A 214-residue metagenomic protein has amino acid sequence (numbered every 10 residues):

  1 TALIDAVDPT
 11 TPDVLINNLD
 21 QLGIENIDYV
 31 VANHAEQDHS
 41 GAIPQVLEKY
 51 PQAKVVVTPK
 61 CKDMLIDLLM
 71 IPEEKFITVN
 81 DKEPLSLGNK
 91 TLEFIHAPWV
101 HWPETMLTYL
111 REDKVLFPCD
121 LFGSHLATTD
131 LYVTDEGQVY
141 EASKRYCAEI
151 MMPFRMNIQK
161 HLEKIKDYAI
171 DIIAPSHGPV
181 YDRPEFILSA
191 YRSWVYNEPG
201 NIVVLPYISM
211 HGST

Functional and structural regions predicted by a protein language model:
T1-Q21, L107-L110, K114-P118: Conserved beta-strand hairpin/beta-sheet module of binuclear metal-dependent hydrolase folds, prominently
A2, L92, V115, I202-L205: Conserved hydrophobic helix-helix packing surfaces used for dimerization/oligomerization
I4-A6, I27-A35, V55-T58, L116-C119 (+1 more regions): Active-site neighborhood of phospho(di)ester-bond hydrolases with catalytic His/Asp-centered motifs
T10-V56: Active-site metal-binding motif and surrounding structural segment of the metallo-beta-lactamase
V57-T105, K160: Metallo-beta-lactamase
T58-K60, D120, P206-M210: Cofactor-binding loop segments of dinucleotide-utilizing enzymes, especially the Rossmann-like FAD- and NAD(P)+-binding
T91-P175, Y181-D182: Metallo-beta-lactamase
S189-S213: Active-site-proximal alpha-helix that buttresses catalytic centers in soluble enzyme cores
